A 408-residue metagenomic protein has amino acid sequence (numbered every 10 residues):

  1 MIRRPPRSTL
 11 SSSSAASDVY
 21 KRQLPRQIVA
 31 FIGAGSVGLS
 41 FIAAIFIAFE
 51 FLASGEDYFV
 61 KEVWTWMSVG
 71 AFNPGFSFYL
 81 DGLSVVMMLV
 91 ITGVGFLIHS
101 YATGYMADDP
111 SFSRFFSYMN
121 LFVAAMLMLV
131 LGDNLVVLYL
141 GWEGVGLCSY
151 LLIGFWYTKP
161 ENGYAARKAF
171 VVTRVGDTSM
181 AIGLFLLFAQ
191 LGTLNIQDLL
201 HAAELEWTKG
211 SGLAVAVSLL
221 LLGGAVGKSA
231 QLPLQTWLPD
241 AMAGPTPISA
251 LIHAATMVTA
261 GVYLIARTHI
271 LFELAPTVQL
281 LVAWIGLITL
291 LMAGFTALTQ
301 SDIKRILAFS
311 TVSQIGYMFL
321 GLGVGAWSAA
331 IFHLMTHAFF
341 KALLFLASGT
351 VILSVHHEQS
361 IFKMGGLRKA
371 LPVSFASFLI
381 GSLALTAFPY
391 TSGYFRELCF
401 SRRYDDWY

Functional and structural regions predicted by a protein language model:
I2-L10, A15-Y20: Short, small-residue-biased leader/transition segments that mark boundaries at the very start of proteins
S13-S14, V37-A43, V90-L97: Hydrophobic cores of alpha-helical transmembrane segments in multi-pass integral membrane proteins
D18-F59: Hydrophobic alpha-helical membrane-insertion signals
A34, V85-L89, S117, S218: Hydrophobic alpha-helical segments of membrane proteins, primarily the transmembrane helices and their short helical
D57-F78: Extracytosolic (periplasmic/ER-lumenal) interhelical loops and adjacent juxtamembrane/interface segments of multi-pass
Y79-F96, V171: Membrane-interface loop-to-helix entry segments
G93, L97-L138, L147-Y408: Hydrophobic transmembrane alpha-helices and their helix-loop junctions in integral membrane proteins
E143: Short phosphate-coordinating micro-motif centered on Lys-Gly-acidic
